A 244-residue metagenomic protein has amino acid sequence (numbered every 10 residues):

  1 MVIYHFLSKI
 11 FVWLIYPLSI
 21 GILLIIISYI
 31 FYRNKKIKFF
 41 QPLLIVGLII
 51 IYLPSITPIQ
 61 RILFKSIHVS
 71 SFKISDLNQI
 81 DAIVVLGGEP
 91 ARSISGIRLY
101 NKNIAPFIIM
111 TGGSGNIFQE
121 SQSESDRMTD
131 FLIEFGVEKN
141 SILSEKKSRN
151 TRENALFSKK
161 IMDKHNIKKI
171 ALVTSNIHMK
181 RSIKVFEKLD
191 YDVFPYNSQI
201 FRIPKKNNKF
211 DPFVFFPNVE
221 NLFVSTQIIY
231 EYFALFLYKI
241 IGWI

Functional and structural regions predicted by a protein language model:
M1-Y32: Membrane-embedded alpha-helical segments of integral membrane proteins
F31-Q41: Membrane-interface helix-boundary motifs at transmembrane edges
F39-I50: Interfacial segments of alpha-helical transmembrane regions
L48, L53-L222: A structural signal for short, hydrophobic/glycine-enriched beta-strand patches
P217-I244: Structured C-terminal subdomain patch of bacterial secreted/periplasmic proteins
